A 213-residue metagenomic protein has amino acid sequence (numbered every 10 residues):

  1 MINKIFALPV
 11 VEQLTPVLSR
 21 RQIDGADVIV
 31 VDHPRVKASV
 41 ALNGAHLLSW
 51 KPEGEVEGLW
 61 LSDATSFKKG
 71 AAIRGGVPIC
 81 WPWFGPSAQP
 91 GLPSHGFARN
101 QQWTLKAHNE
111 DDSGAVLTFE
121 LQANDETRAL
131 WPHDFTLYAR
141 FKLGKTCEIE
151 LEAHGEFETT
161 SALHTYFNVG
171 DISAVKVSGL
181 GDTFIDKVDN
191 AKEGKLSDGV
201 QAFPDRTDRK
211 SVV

Functional and structural regions predicted by a protein language model:
M1-I73: Beta-strand-rich N-terminal accessory domains
I23-G25, P34, G44, F97-Q102 (+2 more regions): Residues that act as N-cap/strand-start positions at coil-to-secondary-structure junctions
A38-V40, F141, C147-G155: Short, well-ordered beta-strand segments enriched in hydrophobic/aromatic residues
S49-K51, E156-L163: Short, hydrophobic/aromatic beta-strand segments
G54-E57, L61, T127-D134, E156 (+1 more regions): Hydrophobic small-molecule pocket/channel-lining residues, especially in calycin-type beta-barrels
G70-R99, S178-K192, G199-V200: Beta-strand/loop-rich accessory regions of lumenal/periplasmic or secreted enzymes, predominantly carbohydrate-active
L92-G144: Extended, loop-rich substrate-binding clefts of extracytoplasmic carbohydrate-active enzymes
E158, T165-V213: Active-site/ligand-binding surface loops and adjacent short beta/alpha elements that line catalytic pockets across
